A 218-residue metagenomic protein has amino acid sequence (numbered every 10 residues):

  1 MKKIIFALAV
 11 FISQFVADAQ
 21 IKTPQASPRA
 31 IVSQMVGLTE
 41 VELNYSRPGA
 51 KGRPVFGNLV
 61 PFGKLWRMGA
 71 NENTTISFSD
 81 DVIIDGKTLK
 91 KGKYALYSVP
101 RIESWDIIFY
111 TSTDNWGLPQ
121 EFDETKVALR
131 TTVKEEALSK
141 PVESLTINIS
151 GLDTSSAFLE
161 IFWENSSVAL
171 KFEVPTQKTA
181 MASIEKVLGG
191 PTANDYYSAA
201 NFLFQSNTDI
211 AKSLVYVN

Functional and structural regions predicted by a protein language model:
M1-K22: Bacterial Sec-dependent N-terminal signal peptides
L8, I83, F202: Generic anion/oxyanion-binding catalytic loop in active/binding sites
I21-G37: Short N-terminal segments immediately surrounding and downstream of signal-peptide cleavage
K22-Q25, E40-K91, Y97-D195: Extended, well-structured beta-strand/loop surface patches that form recognition or cofactor-anchoring regions within
S33-V36, E40-L43, F202: Amphipathic alpha-helical packing elements
I184-N218: Alpha-helical adaptor scaffolds
